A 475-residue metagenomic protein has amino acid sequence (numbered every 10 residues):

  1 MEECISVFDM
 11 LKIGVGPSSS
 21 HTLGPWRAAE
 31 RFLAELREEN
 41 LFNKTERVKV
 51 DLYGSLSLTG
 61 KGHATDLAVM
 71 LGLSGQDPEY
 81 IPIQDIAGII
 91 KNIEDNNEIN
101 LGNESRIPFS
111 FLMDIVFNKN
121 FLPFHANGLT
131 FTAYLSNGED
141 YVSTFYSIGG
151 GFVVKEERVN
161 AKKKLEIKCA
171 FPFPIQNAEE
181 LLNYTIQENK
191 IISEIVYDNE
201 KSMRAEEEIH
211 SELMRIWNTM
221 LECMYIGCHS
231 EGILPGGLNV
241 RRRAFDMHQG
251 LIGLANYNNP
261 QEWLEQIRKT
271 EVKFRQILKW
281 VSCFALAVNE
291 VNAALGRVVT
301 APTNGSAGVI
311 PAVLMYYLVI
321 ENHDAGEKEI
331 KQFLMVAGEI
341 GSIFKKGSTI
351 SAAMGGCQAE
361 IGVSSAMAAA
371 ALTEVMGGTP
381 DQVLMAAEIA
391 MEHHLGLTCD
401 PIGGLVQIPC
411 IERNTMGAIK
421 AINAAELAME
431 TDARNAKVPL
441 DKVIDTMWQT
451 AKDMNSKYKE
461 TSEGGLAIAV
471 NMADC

Functional and structural regions predicted by a protein language model:
L11-A29, A294-V313, C357-S365: Conserved phosphate/anionic-ligand binding catalytic regions in large, soluble enzymes, centered on
S20-R37, P311-H323, A369-G377: Alpha-helical support elements that line or immediately flank enzyme active sites and cofactor-binding pockets
T45-G60, N92-N100, F333-G347, E388-P401 (+1 more regions): Short, mixed-charge aromatic SLiMs
D77-R268: C-terminal regulatory domains involved in ligand/effector binding and gene-expression control
E207-D324, K328-G356, G465-C475: Accessory "access/gating" subregions that flank catalytic or transport cores
I252-L254, N414-A418, A424, A428-C475: C-terminal auxiliary extensions adjacent to catalytic cores
I277, P302, S306, E329 (+6 more regions): Secondary-structure capping and boundary motifs in well-ordered enzyme cores
D324, V336, S342-T415, L427-A436: Hydrophobic alpha-helical bundle architecture
